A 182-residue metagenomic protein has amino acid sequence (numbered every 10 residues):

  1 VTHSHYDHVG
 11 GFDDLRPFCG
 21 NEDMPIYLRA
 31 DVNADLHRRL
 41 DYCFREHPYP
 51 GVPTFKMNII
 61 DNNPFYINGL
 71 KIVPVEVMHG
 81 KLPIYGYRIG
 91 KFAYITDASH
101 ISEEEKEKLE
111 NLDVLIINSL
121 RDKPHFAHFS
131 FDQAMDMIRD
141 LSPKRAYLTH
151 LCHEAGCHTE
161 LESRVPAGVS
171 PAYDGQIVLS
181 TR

Functional and structural regions predicted by a protein language model:
V1-I95, L161-R182: Binuclear metal-dependent hydrolase catalytic cores
H3, G10-R16, L115, A134-M135 (+1 more regions): Structured catalytic/translocation cores of nucleotide/phosphate-coupled proteins
P17, L120-R121: A broad detector of the eukaryotic-type serine/threonine protein kinase catalytic domain
A34, K81-L82, I101, D122-P124: Short, acidic Gly/Pro/Ser/Thr-rich loop/turn segments
M78-K81, G90-N118: Active-site-proximal loop/helix segments of hydrolase catalytic cores
S102-V114, R121-R182: Binuclear metal-ion centers of metallo-dependent hydrolases, dominated by the metallo-beta-lactamase
